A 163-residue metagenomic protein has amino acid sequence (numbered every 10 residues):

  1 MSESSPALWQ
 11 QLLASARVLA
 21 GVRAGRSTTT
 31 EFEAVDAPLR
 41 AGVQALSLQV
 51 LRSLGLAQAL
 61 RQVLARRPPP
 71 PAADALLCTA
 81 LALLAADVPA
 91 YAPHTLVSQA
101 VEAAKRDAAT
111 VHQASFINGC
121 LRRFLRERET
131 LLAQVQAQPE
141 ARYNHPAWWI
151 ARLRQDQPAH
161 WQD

Functional and structural regions predicted by a protein language model:
M1-D163: Class I Rossmann-like S-adenosyl-L-methionine
